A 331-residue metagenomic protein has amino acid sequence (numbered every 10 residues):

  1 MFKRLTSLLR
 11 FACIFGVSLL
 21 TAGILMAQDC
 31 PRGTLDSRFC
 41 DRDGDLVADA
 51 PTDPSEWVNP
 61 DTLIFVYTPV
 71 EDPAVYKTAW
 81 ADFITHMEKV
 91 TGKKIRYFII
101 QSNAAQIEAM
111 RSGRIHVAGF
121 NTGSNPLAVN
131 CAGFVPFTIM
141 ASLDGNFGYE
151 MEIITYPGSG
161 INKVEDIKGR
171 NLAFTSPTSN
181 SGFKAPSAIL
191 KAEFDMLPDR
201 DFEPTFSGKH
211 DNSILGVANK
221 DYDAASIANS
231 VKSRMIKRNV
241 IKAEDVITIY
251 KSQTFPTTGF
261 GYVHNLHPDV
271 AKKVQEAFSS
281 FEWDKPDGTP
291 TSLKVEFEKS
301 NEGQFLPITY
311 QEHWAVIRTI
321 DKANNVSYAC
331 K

Functional and structural regions predicted by a protein language model:
F11-A22: Bacterial N-terminal signal peptides
Q28-Y67, E71-D82, Y262, L266-K331: An extracytoplasmic/periplasmic, membrane-proximal ligand-sensing/linker region
D29-S159: Short, glycine-/small- and polar/acidic-enriched structural segments that line small-molecule recognition paths
F65-E88, G123, N146-L215, S230 (+3 more regions): Bilobed "Venus flytrap"/periplasmic-binding protein-like clamshell domains and structurally analogous long
E88-I99, E193-S207, K242-D245, S327-C330: A local structural motif
A104-A118, C131-A132, E165, H210-S230: Short helices/loops that flank or line small-molecule/ion binding pockets
T122-A132, P186-A192, G216-N219, D223-A243: A ligand-binding cleft/hinge motif common to bilobed small-molecule-binding domains
V135-N146, E203, I236-T254: Short beta-strand->loop
